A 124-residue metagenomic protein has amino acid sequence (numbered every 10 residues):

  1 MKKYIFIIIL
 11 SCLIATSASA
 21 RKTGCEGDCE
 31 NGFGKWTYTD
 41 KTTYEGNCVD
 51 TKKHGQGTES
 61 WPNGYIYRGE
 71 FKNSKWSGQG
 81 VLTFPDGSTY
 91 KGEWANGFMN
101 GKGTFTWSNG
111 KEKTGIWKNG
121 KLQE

Functional and structural regions predicted by a protein language model:
Y4-L13: Sec-dependent N-terminal signal peptides
A15-S17: N-terminal signal peptide c-region/cleavage motif recognized by signal peptidases
K22-N31, T43-H54, I66-S77, T89-N100 (+1 more regions): Conserved anchor residues at repeat-unit boundaries in beta-strand-based tandem repeats, strongest for the MORN repeat
T58-E59, N63-E70, L82: Alpha-helical adaptor scaffolds
